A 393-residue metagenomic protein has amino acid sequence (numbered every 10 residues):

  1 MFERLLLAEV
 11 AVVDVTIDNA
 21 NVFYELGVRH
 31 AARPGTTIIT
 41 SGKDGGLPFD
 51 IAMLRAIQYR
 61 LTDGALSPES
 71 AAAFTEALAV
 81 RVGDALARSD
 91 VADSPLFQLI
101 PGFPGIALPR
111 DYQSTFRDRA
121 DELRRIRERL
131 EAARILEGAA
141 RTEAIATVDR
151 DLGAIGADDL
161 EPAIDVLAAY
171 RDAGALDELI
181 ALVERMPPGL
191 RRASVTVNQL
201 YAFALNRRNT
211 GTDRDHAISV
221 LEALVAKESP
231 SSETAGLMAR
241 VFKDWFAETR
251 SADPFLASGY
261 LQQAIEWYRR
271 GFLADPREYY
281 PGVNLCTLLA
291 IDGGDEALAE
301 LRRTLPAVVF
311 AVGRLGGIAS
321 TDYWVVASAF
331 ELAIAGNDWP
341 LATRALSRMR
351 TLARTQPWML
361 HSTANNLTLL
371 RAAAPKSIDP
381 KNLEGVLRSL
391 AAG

Functional and structural regions predicted by a protein language model:
A8: An anion/phosphate-binding loop that grips the pyrophosphate of nucleotide cofactors and donors
V15-D84: Cross-kingdom TIR/SEFIR domain
R55-R129: C-terminal interaction surface of TIR/SEFIR-family domains
R117-A139, E143-A146, G153-A169, G189-R208 (+4 more regions): Amphipathic alpha-helical repeat scaffolds of TPR domains
A132-T147, A168-V183, L205-E222, P254-I265 (+1 more regions): Helix-turn-helix repeat elements of alpha-solenoid scaffolds
D149-A157, E184-R192, A223-S229, R270-A274 (+3 more regions): Solenoid-like repeat scaffolds
R208-D213, W245-A252, L289-R302, G336-L341 (+1 more regions): Alpha-helical linker/edge segments of TPR/alpha-solenoid repeat scaffolds and analogous pre-/post-domain helices
I265, F272, R277-Y279, C286-A290 (+3 more regions): TPR/TPR-like (Sel1-like) alpha-helical repeat modules
